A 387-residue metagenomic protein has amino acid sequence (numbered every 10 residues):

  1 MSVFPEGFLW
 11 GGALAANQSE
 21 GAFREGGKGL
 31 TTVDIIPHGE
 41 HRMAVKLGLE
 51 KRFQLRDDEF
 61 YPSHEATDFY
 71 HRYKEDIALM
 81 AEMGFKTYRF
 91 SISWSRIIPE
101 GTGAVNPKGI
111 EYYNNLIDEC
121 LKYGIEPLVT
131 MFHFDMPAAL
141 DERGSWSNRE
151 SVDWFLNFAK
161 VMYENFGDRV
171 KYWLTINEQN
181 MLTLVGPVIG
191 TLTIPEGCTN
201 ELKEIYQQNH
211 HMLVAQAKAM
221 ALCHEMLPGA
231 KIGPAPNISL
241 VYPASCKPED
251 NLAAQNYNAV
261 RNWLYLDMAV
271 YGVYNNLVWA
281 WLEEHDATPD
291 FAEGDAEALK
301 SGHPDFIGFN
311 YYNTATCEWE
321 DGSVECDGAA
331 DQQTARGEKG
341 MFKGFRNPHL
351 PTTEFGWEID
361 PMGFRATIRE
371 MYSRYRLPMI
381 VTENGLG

Functional and structural regions predicted by a protein language model:
M1-D57, A81, E100-T102, I110-G387: Active-site region of glycoside hydrolase catalytic domains
D58-H71, W146-R149: Active-site mouth loops of central-metabolism enzymes
E65-A78, P99, G109: Internal amphipathic alpha-helical repeat/solenoid segments
I92-V105: Glycine-rich, proline-tolerant flexible connector loops at the mouths of alpha/beta enzymes
